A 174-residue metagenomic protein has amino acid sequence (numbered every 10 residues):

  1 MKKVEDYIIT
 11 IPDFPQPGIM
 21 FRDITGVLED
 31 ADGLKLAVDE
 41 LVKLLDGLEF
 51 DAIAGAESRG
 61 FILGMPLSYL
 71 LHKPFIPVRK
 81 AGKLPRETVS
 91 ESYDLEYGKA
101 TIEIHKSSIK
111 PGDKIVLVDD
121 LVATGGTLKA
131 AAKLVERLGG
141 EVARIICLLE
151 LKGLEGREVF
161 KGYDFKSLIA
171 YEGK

Functional and structural regions predicted by a protein language model:
M1-F50: Active-site-facing substrate-recognition patch
D6-Y7, A130-K174: PRPP-dependent phosphoribosyltransferase catalytic core
D39-S92: Conserved PRPP/pyrophosphate-binding segment of the phosphoribosyltransferase/PRPP-pathway fold
D51, D113, A143: Conserved acidic residues
G55, L117-V118: Generic enzyme active-site microenvironment
I62, G126, A130: Conserved SAM/SAH-binding loop-helix junction of Class I S-adenosyl-L-methionine-dependent methyltransferases
P74-V116: Short, glycine/charge-rich flexible loops or terminal/linker lids adjacent to PRPP-binding catalytic cores
D120, G125: Conserved G/P- and acidic residue-centered "switch" motifs that form tight phosphate/ATP-binding loops in soluble
